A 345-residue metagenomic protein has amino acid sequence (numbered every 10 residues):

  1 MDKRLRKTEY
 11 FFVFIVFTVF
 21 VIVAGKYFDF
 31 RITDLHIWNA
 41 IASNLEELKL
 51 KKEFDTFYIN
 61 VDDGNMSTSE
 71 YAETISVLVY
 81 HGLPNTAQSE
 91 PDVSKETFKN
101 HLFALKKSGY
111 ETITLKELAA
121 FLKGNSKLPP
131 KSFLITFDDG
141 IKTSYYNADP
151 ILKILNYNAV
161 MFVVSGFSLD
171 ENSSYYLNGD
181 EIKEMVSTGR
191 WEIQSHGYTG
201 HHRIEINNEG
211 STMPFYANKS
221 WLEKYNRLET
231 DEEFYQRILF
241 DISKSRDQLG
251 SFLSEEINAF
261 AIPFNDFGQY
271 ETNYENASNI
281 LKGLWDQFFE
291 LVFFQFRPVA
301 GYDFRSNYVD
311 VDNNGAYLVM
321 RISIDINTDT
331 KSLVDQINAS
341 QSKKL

Functional and structural regions predicted by a protein language model:
M1-F17: N-terminal Sec-pathway targeting helices
F17-D29: Hydrophobic alpha-helical membrane-insertion segments, chiefly the h-region of N-terminal signal peptides
Y27-T136, T143, E205-L345: C-terminal active-site subregion of NodB/CE4 polysaccharide deacetylases
L78-L83, V164, S195-T199: Short loop/turn segments at strand-loop or loop-helix junctions that form parts of catalytic or ligand-binding pockets
F137-G140, G197: Active-site metal-binding loops of divalent metal-dependent hydrolases
D149-N156, L177-S195, K282-D286, N307-N314: Acidic (Asp/Glu)-rich catalytic clusters
N158-N178: A short, conserved beta-to-alpha structural element at the edge of catalytic cores that scaffolds binding
L177-K219: Active-site cradle of extracellular carbohydrate-active enzymes
